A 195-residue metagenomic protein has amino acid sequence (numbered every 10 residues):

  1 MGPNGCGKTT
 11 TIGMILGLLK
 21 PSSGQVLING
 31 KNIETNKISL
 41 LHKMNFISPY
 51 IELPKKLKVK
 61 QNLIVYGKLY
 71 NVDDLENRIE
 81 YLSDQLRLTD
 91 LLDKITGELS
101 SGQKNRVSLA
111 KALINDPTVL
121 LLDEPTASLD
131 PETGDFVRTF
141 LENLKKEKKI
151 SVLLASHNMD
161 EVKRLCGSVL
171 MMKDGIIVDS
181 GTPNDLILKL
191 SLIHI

Functional and structural regions predicted by a protein language model:
I64, K68-L91: Conserved ABC ATPase "signature" region
I95-L99: Conserved ABC ATPase signature
L120-D123: Catalytic Walker B motif of ABC-type/P-loop ATPase nucleotide-binding domains
D135-E147: Helical segment within the ABC ATPase nucleotide-binding domain
V162-R164: A short, surface-exposed alpha-helical micro-motif characterized by mixed small hydrophobic and charged/polar residues
S180-G181: ABC ATPase "signature
